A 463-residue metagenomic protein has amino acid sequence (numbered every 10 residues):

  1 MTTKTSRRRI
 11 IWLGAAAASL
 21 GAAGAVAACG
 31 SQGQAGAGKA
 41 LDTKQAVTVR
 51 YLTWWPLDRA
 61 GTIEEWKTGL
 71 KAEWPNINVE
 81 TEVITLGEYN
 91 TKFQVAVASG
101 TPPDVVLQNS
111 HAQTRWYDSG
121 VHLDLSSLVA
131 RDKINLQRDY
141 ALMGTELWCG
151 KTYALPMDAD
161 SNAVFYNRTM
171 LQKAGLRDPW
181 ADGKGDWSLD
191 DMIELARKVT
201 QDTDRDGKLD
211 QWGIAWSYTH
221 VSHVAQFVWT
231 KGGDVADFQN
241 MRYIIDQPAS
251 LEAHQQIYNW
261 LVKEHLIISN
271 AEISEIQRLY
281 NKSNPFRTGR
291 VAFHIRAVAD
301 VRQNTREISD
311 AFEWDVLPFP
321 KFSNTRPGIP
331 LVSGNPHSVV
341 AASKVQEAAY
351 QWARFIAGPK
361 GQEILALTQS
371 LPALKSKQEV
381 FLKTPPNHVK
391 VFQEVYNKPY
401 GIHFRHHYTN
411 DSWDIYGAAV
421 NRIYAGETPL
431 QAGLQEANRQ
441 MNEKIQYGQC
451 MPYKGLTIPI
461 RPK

Functional and structural regions predicted by a protein language model:
M1-R50, Y447-K463: Short, low-complexity disordered leader/linker segments with a strong preference for bacterial N-terminal type II
Q32-Q34, C149-M157, N162, Q172 (+1 more regions): Extracytoplasmic/periplasmic solute-binding protein
L41, S110-A163, D190-D191, F227 (+3 more regions): Hinge/lid segment of periplasmic solute-binding proteins
W66-R138, L147, K151-A154, Q172-G175 (+6 more regions): Extracytoplasmic "Venus flytrap"/periplasmic binding protein-like
T68, A72-E73, N78, A174 (+3 more regions): Extracytoplasmic/periplasmic substrate-recognition and gating elements
P75, D310, W314-L317, A366-A418 (+2 more regions): Long, aromatic- and glycine/proline-rich binding clefts that accommodate carbohydrate-like moieties
A96, D104, D132-L171, W212-G213 (+3 more regions): A structural signal for short loop-to-beta-strand junctions that line the ligand-binding cleft of periplasmic/secreted
I193-R197, Q239-E275, F319: Glycine-centered hinge/linker elements that transmit conformational signals in sensory and ligand-binding systems
